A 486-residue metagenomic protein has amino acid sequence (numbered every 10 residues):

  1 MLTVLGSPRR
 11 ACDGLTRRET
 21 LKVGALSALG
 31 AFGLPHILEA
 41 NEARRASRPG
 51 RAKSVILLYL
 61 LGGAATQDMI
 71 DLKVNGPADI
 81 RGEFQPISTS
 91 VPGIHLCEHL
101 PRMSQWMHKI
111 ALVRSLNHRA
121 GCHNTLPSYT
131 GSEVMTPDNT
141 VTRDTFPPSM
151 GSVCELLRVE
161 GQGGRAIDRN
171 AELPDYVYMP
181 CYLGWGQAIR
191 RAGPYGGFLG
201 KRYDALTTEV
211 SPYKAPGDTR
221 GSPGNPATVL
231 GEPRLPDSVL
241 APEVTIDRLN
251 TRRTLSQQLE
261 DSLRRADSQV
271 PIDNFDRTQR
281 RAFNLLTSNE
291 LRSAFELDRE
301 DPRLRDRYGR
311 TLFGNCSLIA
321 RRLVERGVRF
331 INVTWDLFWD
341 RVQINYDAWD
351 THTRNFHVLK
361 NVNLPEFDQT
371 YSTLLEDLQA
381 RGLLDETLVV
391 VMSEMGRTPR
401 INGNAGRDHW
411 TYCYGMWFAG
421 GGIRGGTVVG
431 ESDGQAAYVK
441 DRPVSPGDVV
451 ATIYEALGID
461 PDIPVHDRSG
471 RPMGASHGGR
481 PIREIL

Functional and structural regions predicted by a protein language model:
M1-L486: Ligand-binding pockets and gating/stacking loops
